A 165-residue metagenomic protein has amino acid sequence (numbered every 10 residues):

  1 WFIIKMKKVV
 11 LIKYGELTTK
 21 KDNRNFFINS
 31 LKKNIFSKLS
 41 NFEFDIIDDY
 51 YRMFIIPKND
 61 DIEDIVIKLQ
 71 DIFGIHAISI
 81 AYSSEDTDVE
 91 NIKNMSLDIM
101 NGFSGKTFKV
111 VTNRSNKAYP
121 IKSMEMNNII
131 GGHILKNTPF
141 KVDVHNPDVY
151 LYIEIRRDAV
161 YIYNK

Functional and structural regions predicted by a protein language model:
I3-K165: RNA-binding accessory domains that recognize and position tRNA/RNA substrates
